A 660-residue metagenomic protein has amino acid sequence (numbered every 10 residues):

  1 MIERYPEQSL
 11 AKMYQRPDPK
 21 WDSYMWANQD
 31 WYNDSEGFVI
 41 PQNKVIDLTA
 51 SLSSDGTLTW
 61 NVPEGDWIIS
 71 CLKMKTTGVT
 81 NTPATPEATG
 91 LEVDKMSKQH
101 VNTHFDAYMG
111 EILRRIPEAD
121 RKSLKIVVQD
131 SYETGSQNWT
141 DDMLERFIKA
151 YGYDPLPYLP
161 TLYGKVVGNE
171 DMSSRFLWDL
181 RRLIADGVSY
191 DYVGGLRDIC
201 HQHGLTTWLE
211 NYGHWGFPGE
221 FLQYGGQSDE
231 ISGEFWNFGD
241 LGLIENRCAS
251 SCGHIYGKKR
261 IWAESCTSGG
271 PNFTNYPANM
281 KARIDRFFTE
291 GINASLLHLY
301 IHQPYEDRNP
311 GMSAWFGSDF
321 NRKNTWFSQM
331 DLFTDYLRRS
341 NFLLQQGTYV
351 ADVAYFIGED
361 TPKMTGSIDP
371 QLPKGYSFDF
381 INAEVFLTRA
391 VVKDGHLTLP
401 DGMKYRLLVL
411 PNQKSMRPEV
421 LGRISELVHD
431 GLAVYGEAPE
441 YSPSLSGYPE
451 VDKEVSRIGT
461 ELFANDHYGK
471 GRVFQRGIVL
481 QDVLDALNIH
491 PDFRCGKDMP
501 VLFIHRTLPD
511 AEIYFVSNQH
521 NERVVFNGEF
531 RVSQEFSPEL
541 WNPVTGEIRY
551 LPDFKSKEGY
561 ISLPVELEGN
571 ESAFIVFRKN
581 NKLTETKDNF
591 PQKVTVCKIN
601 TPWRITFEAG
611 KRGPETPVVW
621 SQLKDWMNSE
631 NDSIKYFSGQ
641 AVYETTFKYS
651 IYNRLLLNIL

Functional and structural regions predicted by a protein language model:
M1, K12, D18, I112-I126 (+2 more regions): Carbohydrate-binding surfaces of carbohydrate-active enzymes
M1-L124: Mature N-terminal, pre-catalytic/accessory segment of carbohydrate-active enzymes
N658-L660: Membrane-proximal, cysteine-centered motifs at transmembrane boundaries in secretory-pathway and membrane proteins
